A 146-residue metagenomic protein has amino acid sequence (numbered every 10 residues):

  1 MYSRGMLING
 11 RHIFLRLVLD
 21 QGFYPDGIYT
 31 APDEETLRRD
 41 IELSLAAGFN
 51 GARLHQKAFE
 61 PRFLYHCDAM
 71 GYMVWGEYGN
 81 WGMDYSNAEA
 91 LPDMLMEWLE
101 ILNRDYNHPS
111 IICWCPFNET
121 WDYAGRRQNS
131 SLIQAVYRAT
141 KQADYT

Functional and structural regions predicted by a protein language model:
M1-M83, N87-Q134: Active-site-adjacent substrate/metal-binding segments within catalytic domains of carbohydrate-active enzymes
A139-T146: Short, intrinsically disordered, charge-balanced linker/junction segments flanking boundaries in proteins
